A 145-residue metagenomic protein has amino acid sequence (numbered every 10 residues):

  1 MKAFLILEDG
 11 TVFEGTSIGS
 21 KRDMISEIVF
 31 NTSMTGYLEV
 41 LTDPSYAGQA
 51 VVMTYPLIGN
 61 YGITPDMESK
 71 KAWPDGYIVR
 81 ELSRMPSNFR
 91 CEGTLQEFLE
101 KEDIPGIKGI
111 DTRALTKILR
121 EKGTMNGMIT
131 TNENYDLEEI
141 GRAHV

Functional and structural regions predicted by a protein language model:
M1-H144: RNA-binding accessory domains that recognize and position tRNA/RNA substrates
